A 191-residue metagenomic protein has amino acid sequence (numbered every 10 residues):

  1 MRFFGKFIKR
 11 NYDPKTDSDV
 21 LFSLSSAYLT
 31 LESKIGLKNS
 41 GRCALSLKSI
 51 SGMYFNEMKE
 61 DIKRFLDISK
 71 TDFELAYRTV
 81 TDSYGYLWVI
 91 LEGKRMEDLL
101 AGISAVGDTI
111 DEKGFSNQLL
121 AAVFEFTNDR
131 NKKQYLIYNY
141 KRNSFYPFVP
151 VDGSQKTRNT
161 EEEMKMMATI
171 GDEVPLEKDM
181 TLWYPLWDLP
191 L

Functional and structural regions predicted by a protein language model:
M1-N56, F148, K156-L191: Charge-rich, low-complexity segments
G5, D19-F22, N56-K63, L100 (+1 more regions): Generic detector of well-ordered alpha-helical segments enriched in charged/polar residues, highlighting helical
S33-W88: A glycine-rich, hydrophobic loop/mini-helix early in the fold
S51, G93-R95, R142: Short, flexible loop/turn elements at secondary-structure junctions
S69, R95-G107, G114-N117, S144-F145: Extracellular/secreted glycoprotein ectodomains characterized by long, lumenal stretches of O-glycosylated
Y77-D108: Extracellular-facing segments of soluble proteins and assemblies that are Gly/Ser/Thr-biased and enriched in aromatics
D111-P185: Helix-rich interaction surfaces within compact, conserved domain-sized segments that mediate assembly or partner
